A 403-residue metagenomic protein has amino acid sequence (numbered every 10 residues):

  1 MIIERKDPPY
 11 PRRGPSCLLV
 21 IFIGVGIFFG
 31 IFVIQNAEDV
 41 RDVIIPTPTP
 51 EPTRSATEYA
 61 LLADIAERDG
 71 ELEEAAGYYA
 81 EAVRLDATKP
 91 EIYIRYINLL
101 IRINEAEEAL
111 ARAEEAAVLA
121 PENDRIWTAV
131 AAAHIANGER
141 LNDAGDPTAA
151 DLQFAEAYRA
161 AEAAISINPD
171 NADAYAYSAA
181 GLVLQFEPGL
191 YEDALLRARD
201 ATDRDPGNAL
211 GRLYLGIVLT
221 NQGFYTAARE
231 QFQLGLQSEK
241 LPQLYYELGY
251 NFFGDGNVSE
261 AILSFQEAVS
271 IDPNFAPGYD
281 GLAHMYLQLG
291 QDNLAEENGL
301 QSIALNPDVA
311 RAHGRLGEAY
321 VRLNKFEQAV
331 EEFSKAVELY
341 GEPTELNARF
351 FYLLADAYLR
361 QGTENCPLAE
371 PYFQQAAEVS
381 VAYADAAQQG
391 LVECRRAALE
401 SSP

Functional and structural regions predicted by a protein language model:
M1-P52, Q153-E162, S166-P169, D173-A176 (+3 more regions): Long, contiguous interaction/recruitment modules in multidomain scaffold/adaptor proteins
P52-L85, R95, I101-R102, E139-A150 (+3 more regions): Alpha-helical segment of the N-proximal tetratricopeptide repeat
E58, I92, I126, A174 (+7 more regions): TPR alpha-solenoid repeat register
L61, R95, A129, Y177 (+6 more regions): Canonical tetratricopeptide repeat
D64, N98, A132, E139 (+7 more regions): Residue-level recognition of tetratricopeptide repeat
E67, I101, I135, N142 (+8 more regions): Position-specific recognition of the canonical hydrophobic site in helix A of tetratricopeptide repeat
G70-G77, I103-E115, E139-A163, Q185-D200 (+5 more regions): Structural signature of tandem alpha-helical TPR/SEL1-like repeats, specifically the intra-repeat loop/turn
L85, L119, I167, R204 (+5 more regions): Structural marker of alpha-solenoid helical repeat scaffolds
